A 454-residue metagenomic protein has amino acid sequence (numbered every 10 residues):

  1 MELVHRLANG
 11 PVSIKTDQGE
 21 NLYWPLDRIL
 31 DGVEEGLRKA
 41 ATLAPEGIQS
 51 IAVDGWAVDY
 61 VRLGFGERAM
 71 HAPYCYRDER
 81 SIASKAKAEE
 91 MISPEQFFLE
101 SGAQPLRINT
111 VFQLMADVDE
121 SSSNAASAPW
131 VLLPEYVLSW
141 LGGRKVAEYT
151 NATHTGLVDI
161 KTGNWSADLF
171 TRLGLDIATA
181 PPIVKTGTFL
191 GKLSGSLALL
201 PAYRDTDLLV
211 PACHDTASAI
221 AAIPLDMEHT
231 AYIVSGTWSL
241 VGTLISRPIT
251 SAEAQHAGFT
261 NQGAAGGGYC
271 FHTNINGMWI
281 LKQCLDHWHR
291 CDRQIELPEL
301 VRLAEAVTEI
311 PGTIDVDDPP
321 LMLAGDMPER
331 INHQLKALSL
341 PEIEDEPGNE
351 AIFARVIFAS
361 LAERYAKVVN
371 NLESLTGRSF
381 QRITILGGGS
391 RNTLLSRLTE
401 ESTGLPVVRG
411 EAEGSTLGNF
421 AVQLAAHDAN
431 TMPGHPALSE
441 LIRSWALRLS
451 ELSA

Functional and structural regions predicted by a protein language model:
M1-H71, A198-L199, Y203-L208, R397-L405: N-terminal glycine/serine-rich phosphate-binding loop of ATP-dependent small-molecule kinases, especially carbohydrate
T16-Y23, P94-Q104, T179: Short glycine/proline- and acidic residue-enriched helix-loop micro-motifs that form flexible lids or anion-recognition
E20, R38, T42-Y76, S101-I108 (+2 more regions): Short beta-strand-loop/turn "lid" adjacent to the catalytic site in phosphate-handling enzymes
E46-G55, A128-P129, P182-I183, L375-G387: Short glycine-rich phosphate-binding loop at a beta-alpha junction
P73, R77, P129, K185 (+2 more regions): Small/polar loops that bind or transfer phosphate-bearing groups
I82, E89-G102, R107, F112-L132 (+7 more regions): Active-site core segments that coordinate phosphate-bearing ligands/cofactors across diverse enzyme families
A178-V184, L209, V408: General small-molecule cofactor/ligand-binding pocket signal
